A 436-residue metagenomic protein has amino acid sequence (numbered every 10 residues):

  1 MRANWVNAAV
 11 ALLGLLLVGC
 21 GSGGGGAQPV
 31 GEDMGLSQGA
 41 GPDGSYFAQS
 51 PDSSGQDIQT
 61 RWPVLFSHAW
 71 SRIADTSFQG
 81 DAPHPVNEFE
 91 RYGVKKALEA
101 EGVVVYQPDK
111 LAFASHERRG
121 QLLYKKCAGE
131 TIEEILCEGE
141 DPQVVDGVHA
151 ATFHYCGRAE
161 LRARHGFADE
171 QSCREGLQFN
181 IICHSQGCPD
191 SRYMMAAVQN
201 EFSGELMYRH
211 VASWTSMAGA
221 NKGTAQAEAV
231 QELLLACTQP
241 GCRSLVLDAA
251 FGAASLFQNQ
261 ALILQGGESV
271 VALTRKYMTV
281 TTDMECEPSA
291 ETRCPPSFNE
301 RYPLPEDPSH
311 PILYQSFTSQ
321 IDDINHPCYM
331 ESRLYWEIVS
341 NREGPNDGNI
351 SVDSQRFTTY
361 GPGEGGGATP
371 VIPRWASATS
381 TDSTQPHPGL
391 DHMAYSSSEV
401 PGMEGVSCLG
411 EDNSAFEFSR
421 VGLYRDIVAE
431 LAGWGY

Functional and structural regions predicted by a protein language model:
M1-A9: Bacterial N-terminal signal peptides that target proteins for export
L17-G19: C-terminal motif of bacterial Sec signal peptides marking the signal peptidase cleavage site
G21-G24: Bacterial signal peptide processing site
G55-F179: Active-site catalytic motif of lipid deacylating hydrolases and related acyltransferases
S67-H68, H184-S185, A218, D347: The conserved beta1-alpha1 loop
N180, H184, S213-T215: Residue in the alpha/beta-hydrolase core beta-strand immediately N-terminal to the catalytic nucleophile
C183-G187, S191: Gly/Ala-rich beta-loop-alpha elbow adjacent to hydrolase catalytic centers
E205-Y436: Helical cap/lid subdomain of alpha/beta-hydrolase-fold lipid enzymes that gates access to the catalytic pocket
